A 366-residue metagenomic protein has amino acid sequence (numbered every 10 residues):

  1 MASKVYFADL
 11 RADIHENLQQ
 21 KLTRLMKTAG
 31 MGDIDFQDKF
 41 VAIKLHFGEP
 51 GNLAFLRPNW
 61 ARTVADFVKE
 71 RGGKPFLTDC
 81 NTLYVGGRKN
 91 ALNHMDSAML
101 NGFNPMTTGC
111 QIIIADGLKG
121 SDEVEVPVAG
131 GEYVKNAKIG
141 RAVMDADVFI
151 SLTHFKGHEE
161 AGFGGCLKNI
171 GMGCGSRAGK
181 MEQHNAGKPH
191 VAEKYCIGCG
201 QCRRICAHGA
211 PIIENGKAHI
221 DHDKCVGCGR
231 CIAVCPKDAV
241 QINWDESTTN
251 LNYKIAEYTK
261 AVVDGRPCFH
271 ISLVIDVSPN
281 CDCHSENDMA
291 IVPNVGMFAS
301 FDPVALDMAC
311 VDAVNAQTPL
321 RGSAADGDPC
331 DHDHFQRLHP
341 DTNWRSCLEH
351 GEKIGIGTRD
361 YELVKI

Functional and structural regions predicted by a protein language model:
A2-W60, D66-D79, Y84-I366: Extended, low-polarity segments enriched in aliphatic/aromatic residues
